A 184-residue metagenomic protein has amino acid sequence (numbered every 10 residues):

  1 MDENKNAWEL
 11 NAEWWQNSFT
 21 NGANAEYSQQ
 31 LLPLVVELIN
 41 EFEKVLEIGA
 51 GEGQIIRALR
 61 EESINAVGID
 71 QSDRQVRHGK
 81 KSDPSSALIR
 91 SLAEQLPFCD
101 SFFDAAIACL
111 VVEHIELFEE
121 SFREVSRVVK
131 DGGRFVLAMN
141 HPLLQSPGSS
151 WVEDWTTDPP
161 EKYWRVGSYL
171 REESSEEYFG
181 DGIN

Functional and structural regions predicted by a protein language model:
M1-F42, Q54-A58, Q75-H78, S82: Conserved class I S-adenosyl-L-methionine
L46-I48, E52-Q95: Class I SAM-dependent methyltransferase SAM/SAH-binding core
E94-A106: A short acidic, Gly/Pro-enriched loop at the edge of an enzyme's catalytic core that lines a small-molecule cofactor
A105-F118: A short SAM/SAH-binding and catalytic strip from SAM-dependent methyltransferases
E119-R134: A short glycine-rich, Lys/Arg-flanked "PGG" loop and its adjoining helix->strand segment in the class I
R134-S174: Conserved class I S-adenosyl-L-methionine
N184: Short alpha-helix
